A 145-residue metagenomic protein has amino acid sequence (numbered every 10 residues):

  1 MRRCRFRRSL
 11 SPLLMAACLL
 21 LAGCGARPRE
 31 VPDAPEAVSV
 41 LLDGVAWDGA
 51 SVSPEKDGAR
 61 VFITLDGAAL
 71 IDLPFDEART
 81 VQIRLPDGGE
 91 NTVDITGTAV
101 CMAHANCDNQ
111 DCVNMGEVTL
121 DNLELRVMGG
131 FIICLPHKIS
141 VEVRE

Functional and structural regions predicted by a protein language model:
R3-L13: Bacterial N-terminal signal peptides that target proteins for export
L20-G23: C-terminal motif of bacterial Sec signal peptides marking the signal peptidase cleavage site
G25-R27: Bacterial signal peptide processing site
A37, L41-Q82: N-terminal secretory signal peptides
V38, G88-N91, I95-Q110, H137: Glycine- and acidic-residue-biased ligand/ion/polar-headgroup-sensing regions
D72, E90-T92, F131: Short, surface-exposed charged micro-motifs
T96-G97, A105-V127: Cysteine-centric segments in proteins
T119-E145: C-terminal partner/receptor-binding element of secreted or periplasmic proteins
